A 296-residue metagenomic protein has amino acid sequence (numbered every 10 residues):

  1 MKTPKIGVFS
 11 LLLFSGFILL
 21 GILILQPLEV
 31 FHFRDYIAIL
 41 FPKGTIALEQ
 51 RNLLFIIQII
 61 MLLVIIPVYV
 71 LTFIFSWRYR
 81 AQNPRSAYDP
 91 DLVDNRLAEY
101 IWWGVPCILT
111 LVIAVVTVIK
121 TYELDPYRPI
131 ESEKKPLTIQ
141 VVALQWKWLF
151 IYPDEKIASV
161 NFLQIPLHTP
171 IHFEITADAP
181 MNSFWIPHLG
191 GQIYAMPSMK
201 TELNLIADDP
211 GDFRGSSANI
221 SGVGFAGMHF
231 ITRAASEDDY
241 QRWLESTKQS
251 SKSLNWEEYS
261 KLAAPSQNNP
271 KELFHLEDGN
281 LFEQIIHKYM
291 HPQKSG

Functional and structural regions predicted by a protein language model:
T3-P4, L23-L54, S76-G296: Non-transmembrane, membrane-proximal soluble domains of secreted or membrane proteins
G7-R34, L63-L71: Alpha-helical transmembrane segments of integral membrane proteins, especially early/N-terminal helices
Q50-P67: Alpha-helical transmembrane segments
I57, P67-R78: Central hydrophobic cores of alpha-helical transmembrane segments in multi-pass inner-membrane proteins across all
